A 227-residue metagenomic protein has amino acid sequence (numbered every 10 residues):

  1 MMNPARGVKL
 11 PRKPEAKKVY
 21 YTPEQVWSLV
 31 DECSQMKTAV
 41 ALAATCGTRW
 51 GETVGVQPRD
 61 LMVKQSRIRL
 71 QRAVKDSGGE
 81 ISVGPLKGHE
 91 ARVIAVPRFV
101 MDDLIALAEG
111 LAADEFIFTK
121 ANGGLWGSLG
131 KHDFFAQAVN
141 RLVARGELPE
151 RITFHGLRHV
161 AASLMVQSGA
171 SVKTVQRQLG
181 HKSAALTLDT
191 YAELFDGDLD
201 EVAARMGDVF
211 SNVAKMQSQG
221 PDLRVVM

Functional and structural regions predicted by a protein language model:
M1-M2, D60-R67, A170-A192: Short, polar N-cap/turn motifs at the start of nucleic acid-interacting alpha helices
M2-V56, K64, K75-D76, K87-A91 (+4 more regions): Basic, Lys/Arg- and aromatic-enriched nucleic-acid-binding interface segment
R12, Y20, V74, L179-R205: Catalytic-site neighborhood detector that most strongly recognizes the C-terminal catalytic loop/helix of tyrosine
W27-K37, C46, I94, A108-F116 (+3 more regions): Short, basic (Lys/Arg/His-rich) helix/loop patches that form interaction surfaces in the mid-to-C-terminal regions
A39-V40, E52, L70, G78-E80 (+9 more regions): Extended hydrophobic-aromatic, low-complexity segments
A44-C46, W50, Q57, Q65 (+7 more regions): Active-site proximal loops enriched in glycine and acidic residues that flank catalytic Cys/His/Asp and coordinate
Q65, V74-V100, A106, G110-A112 (+3 more regions): C-terminal secondary-structure termini that scaffold catalytic or DNA-interacting sites
